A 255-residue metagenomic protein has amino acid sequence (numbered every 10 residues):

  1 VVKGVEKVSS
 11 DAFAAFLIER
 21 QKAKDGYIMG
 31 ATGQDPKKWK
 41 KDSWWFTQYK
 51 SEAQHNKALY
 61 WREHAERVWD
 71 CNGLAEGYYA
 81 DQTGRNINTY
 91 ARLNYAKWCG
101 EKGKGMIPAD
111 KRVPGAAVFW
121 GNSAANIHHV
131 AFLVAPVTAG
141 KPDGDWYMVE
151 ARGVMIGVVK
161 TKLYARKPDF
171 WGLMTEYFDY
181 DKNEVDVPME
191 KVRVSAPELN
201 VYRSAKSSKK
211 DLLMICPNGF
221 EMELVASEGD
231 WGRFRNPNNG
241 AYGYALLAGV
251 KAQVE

Functional and structural regions predicted by a protein language model:
V1-Q82, V149-V154: N-terminal capping segments
V2-F13, E76, T83-V159: ...with weaker cross-activation on analogous glycine-rich loops/strands in unrelated enzymes
I28-Q48, L163, Y202-N218: Short, polar loop/linker segments at the starts of domains and inter-domain junctions
E66-N88, D186-P197: Short beta-strand/loop turn elements enriched in aromatics
V158-L163, N239-V250: A short macromolecule-binding patch
R166-M189: Low-complexity, Gly/Ser/Thr/Pro-rich intrinsically disordered linker/tail segments
D169-L173, L199, L247-E255: Structured surface patches comprising rigid loops and adjacent beta-strands/short helices at the edges of well-ordered
R193-R235, G240, K251: Beta-loop motif signature
